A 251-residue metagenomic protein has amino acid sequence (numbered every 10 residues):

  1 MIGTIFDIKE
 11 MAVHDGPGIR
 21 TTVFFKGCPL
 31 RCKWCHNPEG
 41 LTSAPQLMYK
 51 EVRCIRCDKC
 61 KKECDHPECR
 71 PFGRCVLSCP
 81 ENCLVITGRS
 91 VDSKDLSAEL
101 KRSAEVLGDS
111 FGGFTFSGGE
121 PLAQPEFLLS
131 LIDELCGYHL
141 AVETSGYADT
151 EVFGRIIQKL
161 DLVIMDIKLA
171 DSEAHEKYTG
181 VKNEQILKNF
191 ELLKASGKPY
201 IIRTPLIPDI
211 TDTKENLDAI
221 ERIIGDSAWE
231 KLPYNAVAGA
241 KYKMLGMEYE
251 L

Functional and structural regions predicted by a protein language model:
M1-I19: Short, Lys/Arg-rich amphipathic segments at extreme N-termini
V13-V23, G40-P45, D65-C69: Short, intrinsically disordered, charge-biased short linear motifs at domain edges
G16-G18, K33-H36, K241: Short, glycine/acidic-enriched capping/hinge loops at junctions between secondary-structure elements
F24-C35, M48-C83, E120: Cysteine-centered iron-sulfur cluster-binding motifs in ferredoxin-type domains/subunits of redox enzymes
N37-L47, V85-G88: Iron-sulfur (Fe-S) cluster-binding segments and ferredoxin-like electron-carrier domains, especially [2Fe-2S]
P71-C75, L84-D95, E99-V106: Fe-S ferredoxin-like electron-transfer domains and their immediately adjacent linker/connector regions across
K94-M244: Conserved AdoMet/S-adenosylmethionine-binding subsite of the radical SAM
K243-L251: A structural motif corresponding to the C-terminal lobe/cap of the Radical SAM core domain
